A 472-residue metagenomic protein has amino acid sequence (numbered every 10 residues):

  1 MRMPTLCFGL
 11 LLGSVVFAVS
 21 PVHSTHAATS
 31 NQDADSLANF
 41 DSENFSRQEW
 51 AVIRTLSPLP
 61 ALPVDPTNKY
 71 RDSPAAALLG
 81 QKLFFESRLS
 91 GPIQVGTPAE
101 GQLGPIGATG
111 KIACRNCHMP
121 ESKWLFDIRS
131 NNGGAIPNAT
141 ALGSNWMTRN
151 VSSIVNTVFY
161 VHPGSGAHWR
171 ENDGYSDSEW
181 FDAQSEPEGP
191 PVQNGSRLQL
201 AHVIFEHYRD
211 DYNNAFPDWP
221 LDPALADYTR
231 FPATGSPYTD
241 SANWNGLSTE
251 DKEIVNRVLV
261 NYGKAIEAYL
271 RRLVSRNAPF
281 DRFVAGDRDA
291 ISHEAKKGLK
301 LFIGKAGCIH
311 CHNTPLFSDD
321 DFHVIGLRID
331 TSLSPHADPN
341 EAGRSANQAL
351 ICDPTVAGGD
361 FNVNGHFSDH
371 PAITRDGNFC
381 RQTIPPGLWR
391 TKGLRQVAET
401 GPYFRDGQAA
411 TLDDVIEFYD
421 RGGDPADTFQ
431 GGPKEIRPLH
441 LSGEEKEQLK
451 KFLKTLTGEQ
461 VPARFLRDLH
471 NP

Functional and structural regions predicted by a protein language model:
M1-T5: Positively charged n-region of N-terminal signal peptides that target proteins for export
C7-S20: Bacterial N-terminal signal peptides
A18-P472: Periplasmic c-type cytochrome electron-transfer domains
